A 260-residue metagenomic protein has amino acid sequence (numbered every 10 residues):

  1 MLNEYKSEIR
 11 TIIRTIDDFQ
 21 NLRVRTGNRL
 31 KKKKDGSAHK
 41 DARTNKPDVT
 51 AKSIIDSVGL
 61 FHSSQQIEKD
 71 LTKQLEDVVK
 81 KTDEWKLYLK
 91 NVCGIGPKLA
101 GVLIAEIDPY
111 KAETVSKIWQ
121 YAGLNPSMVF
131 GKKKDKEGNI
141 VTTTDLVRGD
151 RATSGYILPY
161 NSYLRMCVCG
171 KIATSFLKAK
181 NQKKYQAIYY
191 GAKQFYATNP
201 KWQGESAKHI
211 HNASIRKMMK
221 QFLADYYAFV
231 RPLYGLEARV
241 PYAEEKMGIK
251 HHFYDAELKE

Functional and structural regions predicted by a protein language model:
M1-K81: Long, charge-rich intrinsically disordered scaffolds of nucleic-acid metabolism proteins
S7-N28, G101-E106, M166-T174, R216-R231: Short, hydrophobic/amphipathic alpha-helical patches that form generic packing surfaces within helical domains
L22-K32, G36, D77, L177-N181 (+1 more regions): Intrinsically disordered or highly flexible coil/loop and linker segments, enriched in small and charged/polar residues
A38-D48, D77-N91, G138-T143, G149-D150: Long, contiguous secondary-structure blocks with strong helical propensity
D70-P109: Coiled-coil termination/hinge junctions
L103-N212, R216, F229: Phosphate-backbone recognition surface of nucleic-acid-processing proteins
V129, K193-N199, E244-A256: Eukaryote-specific, cytoplasm-facing alpha-helical/coiled-coil scaffolding segments in long proteins
S206-Y242, H251-L258: Basic, amphipathic alpha-helical segments enriched in Lys/Arg and hydrophobic/aromatic residues
